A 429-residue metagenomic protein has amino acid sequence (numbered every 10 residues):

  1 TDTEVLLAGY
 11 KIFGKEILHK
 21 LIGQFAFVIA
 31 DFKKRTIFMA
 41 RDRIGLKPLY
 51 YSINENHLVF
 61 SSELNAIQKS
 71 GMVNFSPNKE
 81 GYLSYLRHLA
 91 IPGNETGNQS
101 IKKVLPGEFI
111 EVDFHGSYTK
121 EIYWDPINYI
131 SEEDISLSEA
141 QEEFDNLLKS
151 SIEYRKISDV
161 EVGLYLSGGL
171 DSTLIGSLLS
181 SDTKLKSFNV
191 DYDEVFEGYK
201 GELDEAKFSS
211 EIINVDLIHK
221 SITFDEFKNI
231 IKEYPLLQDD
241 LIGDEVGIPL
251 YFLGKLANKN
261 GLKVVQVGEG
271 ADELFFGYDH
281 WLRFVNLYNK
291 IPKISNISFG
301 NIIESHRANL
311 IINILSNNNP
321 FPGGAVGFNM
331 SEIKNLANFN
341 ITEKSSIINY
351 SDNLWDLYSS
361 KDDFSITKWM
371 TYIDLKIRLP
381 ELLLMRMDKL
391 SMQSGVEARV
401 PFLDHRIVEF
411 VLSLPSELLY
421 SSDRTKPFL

Functional and structural regions predicted by a protein language model:
T1-K232, L237, L250, G254 (+1 more regions): Cysteine-centered catalytic environments shared across enzyme families
D2-V5, P249, L375, I407 (+1 more regions): Catalytic-loop motifs flanking and including active-site residues across diverse enzymes
I12-K15, K69, V73, Y129 (+4 more regions): General structural signal for alpha-helix termini and helix-helix connectors
K207-R399: Glycine-rich active-site loop/lid subdomains used to bind and stabilize high-energy intermediates
L379, P415, T425: Catalytic-core segments of class I nucleotidyltransferases/pyrophosphorylases that form NMP-activated intermediates
D404: Short, conserved phosphate/pyrophosphate- and ester-handling motifs at nucleotide-, phospho-/glycolipid
V408-L412: Short, solvent-exposed hinge/capping segments at secondary-structure junctions
S422-L429: Charge-dense polyanion-binding interfaces
